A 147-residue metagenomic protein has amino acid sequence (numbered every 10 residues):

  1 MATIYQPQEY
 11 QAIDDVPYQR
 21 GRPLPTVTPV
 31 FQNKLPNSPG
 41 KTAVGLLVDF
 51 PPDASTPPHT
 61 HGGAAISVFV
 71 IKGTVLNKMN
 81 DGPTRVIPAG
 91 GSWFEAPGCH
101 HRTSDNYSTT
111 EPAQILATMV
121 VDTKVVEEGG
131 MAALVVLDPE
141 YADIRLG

Functional and structural regions predicted by a protein language model:
M1-V44, T84-V86, G130-G147: A short, N-terminal "cap"/entry segment at the start of jelly-roll beta-barrel domains of the cupin/DSBH fold
G21, P57-H59, K78, V126-E128: Short, solvent-exposed loop/turn elements at domain surfaces
P39-G62, S67: Short, surface-exposed binding/anchoring microloops in extracellular/periplasmic proteins
P39-T42, F50-P51, N80-H100: Short acidic-glycine-tyrosine-enriched beta hairpin
G45-L47, S67, S92-F94, A117-T118: Conserved hydrophobic/aromatic beta-strand scaffold that supports enzyme active sites
P58, N77-K78, E95-A96, H101-T109: Short beta-strand His + acidic residue motifs that chelate non-heme Fe in jelly-roll/DSBH and cupin folds
H61-G82, A89-G91: Glycine- and acidic-residue-biased ligand/ion/polar-headgroup-sensing regions
T109-V126: A short hydrophobic beta-strand segment most commonly corresponding to one strand of the jelly-roll/cupin
